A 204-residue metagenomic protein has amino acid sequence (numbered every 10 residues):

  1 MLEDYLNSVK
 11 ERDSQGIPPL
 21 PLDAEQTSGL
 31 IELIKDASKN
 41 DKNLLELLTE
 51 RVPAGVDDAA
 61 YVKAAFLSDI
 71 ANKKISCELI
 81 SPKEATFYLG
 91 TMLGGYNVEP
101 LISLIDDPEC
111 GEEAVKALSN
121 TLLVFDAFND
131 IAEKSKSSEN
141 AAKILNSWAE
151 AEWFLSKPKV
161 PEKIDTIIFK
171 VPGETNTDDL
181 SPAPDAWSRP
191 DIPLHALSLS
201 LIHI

Functional and structural regions predicted by a protein language model:
L2, F125-E152: Eukaryotic acidic, Ser/Thr-rich intrinsically disordered low-complexity regions
L2-I31: Amphipathic alpha-helical packing elements
T27-I31, A54-K73, L93-I105, V124-K134: Amphipathic alpha-helical scaffolding segments comprising HEAT/armadillo-like alpha-solenoid repeats
L44-L45, S81-A85, A114-A117, A141-L145: Conserved hydrophobic register position within alpha-solenoid helical repeats
L47, Y88-T91, A117-N120: Core register positions within helices of long alpha-helical scaffolds
I75-I80, G95, D107-E112: Alpha-helix N-cap/helix-start positions at coil->helix boundaries
A142-P184: N-terminal, positively charged, Ser/Thr/Ala/Gly-biased leader segments that form transit/presequence-like amphipathic
I202-I204: Conserved small/polar residues in nucleotide/adenosyl-binding loops
